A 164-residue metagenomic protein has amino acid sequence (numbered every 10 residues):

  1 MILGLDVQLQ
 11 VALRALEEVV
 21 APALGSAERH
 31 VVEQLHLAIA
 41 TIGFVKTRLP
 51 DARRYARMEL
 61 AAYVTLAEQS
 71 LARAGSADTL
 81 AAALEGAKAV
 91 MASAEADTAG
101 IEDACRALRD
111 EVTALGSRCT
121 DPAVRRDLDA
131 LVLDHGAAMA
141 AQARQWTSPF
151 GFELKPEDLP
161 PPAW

Functional and structural regions predicted by a protein language model:
M1-L13: Acidic, low-complexity proline/glycine-rich segments
V7, E28, D97-G100: Intrinsic-disorder/low-complexity, polar/charged segments
Q10-Q69: N-terminal interaction modules that seed assembly of large macromolecular complexes
V19, V45, S70, L115 (+2 more regions): Short, leucine/isoleucine-rich alpha-helical interaction segments at C-terminal helix-coil junctions
V19-A27, L49-A52, A74, V90-A94 (+2 more regions): Secondary-structure edge/capping motif, primarily at the C-terminal ends of alpha-helices and the immediately following
L60, V64-R106: Long, charge-patterned amphipathic interaction tracts in eukaryotic proteins
A94-E102, R106-L131: Non-catalytic interaction/clamp surfaces of large macromolecular machines
T120-W164: Glycine-rich, aromatic-bearing surface loops/beta-hairpins
